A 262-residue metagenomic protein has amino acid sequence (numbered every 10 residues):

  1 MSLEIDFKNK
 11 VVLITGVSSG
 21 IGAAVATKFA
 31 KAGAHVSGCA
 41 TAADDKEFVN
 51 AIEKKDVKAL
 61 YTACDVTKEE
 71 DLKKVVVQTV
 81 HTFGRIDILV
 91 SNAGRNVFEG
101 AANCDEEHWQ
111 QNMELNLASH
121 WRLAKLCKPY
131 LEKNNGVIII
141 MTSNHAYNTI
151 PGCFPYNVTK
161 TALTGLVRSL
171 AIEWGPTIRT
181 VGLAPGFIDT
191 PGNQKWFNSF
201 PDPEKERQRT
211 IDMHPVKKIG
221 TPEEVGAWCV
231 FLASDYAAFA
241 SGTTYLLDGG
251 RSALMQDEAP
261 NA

Functional and structural regions predicted by a protein language model:
S2-E4, N148, V230, S241-A262: Short C-terminal tail/terminal secondary-structure segment of NAD(P)H-dependent dehydrogenase/reductase domains
V11, S18-S19: Conserved glycine-rich cofactor-binding loop
A32-E47: Conserved glycine-rich Rossmann-like NAD(P)H-binding loop of the short-chain dehydrogenase/reductase
V90, G175-R179, A240-G242: Short, small/polar-rich loop/turn modules that mediate ligand/substrate recognition or access, typified
G100-A101, D105-M113, T210: Substrate-binding pocket helix/loop in short-chain dehydrogenase/reductase
A124, T159, V167: Active-site helix of classical SDR
P129, A171-P176, A238: Alpha-helical segment proximal to the catalytic Tyr-Lys
